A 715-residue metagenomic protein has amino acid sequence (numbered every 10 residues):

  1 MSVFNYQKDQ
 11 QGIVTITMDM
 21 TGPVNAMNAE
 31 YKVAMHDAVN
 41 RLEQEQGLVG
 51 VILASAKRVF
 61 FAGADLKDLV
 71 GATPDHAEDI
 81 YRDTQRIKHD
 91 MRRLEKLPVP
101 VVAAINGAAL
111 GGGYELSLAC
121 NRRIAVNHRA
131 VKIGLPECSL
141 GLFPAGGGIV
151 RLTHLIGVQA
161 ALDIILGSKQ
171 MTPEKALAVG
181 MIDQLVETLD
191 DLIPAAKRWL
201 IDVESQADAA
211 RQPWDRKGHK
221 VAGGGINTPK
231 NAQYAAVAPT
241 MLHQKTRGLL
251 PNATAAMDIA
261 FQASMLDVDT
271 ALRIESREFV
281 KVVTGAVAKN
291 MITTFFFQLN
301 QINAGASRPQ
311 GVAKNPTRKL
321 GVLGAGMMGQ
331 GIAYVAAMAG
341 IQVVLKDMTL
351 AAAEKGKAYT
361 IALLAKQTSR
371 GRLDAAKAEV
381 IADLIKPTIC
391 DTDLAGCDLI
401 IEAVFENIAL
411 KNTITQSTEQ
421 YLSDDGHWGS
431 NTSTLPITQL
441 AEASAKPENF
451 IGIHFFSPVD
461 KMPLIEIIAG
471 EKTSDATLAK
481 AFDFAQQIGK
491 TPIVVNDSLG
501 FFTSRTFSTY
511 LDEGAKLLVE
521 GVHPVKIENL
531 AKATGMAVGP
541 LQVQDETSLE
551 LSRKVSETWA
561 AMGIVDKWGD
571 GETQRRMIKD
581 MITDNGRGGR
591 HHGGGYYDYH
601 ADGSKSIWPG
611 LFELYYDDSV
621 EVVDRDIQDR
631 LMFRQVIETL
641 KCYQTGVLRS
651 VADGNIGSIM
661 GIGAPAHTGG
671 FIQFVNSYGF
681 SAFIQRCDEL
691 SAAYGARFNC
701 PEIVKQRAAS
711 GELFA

Functional and structural regions predicted by a protein language model:
M1-A56, E78, D83, H89-R92: Conserved CoA-thioester-binding segment of acyl-CoA-metabolizing enzymes
F4-D9, M18-D19, G71-R86, R92 (+6 more regions): N-terminal glycine-rich phosphate-binding loop for ADP-containing cofactors
R58-A62, L110-G111, L435-P436: Short, active-site-adjacent cap segments at secondary-structure transitions
A103-G113: Gly/Ser-rich catalytic serine loop of serine hydrolases
N127-K132: Short glycine-rich donor-binding/catalytic loop of glycosyltransferases that coordinates the nucleotide-sugar
